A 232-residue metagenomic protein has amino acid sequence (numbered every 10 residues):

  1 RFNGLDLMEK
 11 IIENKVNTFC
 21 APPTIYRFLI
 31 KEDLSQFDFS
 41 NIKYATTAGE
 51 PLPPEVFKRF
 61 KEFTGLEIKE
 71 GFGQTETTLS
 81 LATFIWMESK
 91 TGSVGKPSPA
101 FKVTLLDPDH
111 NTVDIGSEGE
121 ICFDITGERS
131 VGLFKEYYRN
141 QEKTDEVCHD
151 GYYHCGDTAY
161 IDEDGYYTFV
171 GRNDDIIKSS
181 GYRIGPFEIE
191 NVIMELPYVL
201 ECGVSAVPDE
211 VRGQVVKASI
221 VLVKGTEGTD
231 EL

Functional and structural regions predicted by a protein language model:
R1-N14, P23-I25, I184-I189: ATP-dependent adenylate-forming carboxylate-activation enzymes
M8, V16-A21, I30-K90, K102 (+1 more regions): Gly/Ser/Thr-rich phosphate-binding loop
I12, F19, K143, T158-L232: AMP-binding/adenylate-forming catalytic core of the ANL superfamily
P22-P23, G127: Beta->alpha turn/N-cap motifs
R27, K58, G92, E142 (+1 more regions): Active-site phosphate/pyrophosphate- and oxyanion-stabilizing loops and adjacent acidic/basic residues in soluble
G49, G73, G95, D157 (+1 more regions): Active-site glycine-centered loops adjacent to acidic/histidine catalytic or metal-binding residues that shape
P97-A100, N111-E146, I184: Conserved ATP/PPi-binding loop(s) of AMP-dependent carboxylate-activating enzymes
T104-I125, Y160-D164, T226-E231: Conserved beta-loop-beta connector loops within the AMP-binding
